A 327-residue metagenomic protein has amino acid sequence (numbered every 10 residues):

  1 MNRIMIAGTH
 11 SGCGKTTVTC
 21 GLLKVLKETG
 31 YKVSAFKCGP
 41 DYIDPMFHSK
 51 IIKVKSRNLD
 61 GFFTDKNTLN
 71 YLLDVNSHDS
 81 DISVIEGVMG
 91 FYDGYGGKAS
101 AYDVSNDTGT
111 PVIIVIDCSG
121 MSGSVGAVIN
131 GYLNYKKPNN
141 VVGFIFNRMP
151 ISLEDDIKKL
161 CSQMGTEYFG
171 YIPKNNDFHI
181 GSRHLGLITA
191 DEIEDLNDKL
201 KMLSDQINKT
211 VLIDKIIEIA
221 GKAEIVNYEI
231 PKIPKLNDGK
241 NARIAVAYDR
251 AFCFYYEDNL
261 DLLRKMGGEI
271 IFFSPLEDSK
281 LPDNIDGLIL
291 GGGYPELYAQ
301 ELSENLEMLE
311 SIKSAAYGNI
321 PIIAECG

Functional and structural regions predicted by a protein language model:
N2-T108, I116-N140, I151-D155: ATP-dependent carboxylate-amine ligase catalytic core
M5, V84-E86, I113-V115, I145 (+2 more regions): Structural motif
V25, D103-V104, L160, L262 (+1 more regions): Hydrophobic/aromatic ligand-binding patch that stacks against planar heteroaromatic rings of cofactors or nucleotides
K37-C38, T166-N176, E269-E277: Beta-strand->loop->alpha-helix junctions that form or flank phosphate-binding loops in nucleotide-handling enzymes
T110, T166, Y317-P321: A short helix->loop->beta-strand "cap" motif at the edges of active sites that frequently abuts
G123-K235: Internal gly/pro-rich beta-alpha loop/helix module that stabilizes soluble enzyme cofactors or their anionic handles
M202-K280, G287: Membrane-embedded hairpin module used as a gating/binding unit in multi-pass transport and secretion proteins
D261-A324: Flexible gly/pro-rich beta->alpha loop and the following alpha-helix that scaffold active-site loops
